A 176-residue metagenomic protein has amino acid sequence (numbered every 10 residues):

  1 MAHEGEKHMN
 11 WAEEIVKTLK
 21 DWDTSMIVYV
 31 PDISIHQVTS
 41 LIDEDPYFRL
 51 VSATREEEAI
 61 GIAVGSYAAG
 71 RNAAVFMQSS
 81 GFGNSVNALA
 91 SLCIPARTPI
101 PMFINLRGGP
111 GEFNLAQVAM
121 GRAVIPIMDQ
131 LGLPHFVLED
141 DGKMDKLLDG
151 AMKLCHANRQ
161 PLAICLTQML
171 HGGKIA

Functional and structural regions predicted by a protein language model:
A2-A176: Thiamine diphosphate
